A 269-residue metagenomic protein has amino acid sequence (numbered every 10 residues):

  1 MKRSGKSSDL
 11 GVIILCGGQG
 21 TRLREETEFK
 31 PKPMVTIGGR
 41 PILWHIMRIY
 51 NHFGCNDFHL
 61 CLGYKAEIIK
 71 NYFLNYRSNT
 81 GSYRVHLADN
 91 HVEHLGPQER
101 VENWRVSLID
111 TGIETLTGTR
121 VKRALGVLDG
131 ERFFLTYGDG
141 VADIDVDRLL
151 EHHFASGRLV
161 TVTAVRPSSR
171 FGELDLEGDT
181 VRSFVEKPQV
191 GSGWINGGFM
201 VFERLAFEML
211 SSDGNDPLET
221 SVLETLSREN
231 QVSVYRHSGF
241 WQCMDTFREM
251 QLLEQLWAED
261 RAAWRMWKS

Functional and structural regions predicted by a protein language model:
K2-Y76, L108: N-terminal glycine-rich phosphate-binding loop and ensuing alpha1 helix
V12-I14, L60, L135, V160-T163 (+1 more regions): Structural beta-sheet core signal
M34, E173-L176, V234: A structural signal for short hydrophobic beta-strand segments in well-ordered beta-sheet cores
H45, R120-R123, V222: Well-ordered alpha-helical segments embedded in enzymatic catalytic cores
I68-G178: Conserved beta-loop-beta/alpha segment of the NTase-like Rossmann-fold superfamily that binds/positions NTPs
R132-F134, V141, V146-F154, R166-S169 (+1 more regions): Catalytic-core segments of class I nucleotidyltransferases/pyrophosphorylases that form NMP-activated intermediates
